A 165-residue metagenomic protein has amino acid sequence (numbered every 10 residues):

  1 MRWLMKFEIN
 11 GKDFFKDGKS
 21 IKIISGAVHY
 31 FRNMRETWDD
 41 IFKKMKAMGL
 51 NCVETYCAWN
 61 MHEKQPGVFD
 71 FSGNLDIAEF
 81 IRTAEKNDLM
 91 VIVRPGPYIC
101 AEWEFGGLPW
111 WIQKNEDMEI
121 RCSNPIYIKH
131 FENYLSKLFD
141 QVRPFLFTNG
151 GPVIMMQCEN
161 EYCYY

Functional and structural regions predicted by a protein language model:
M1-C52, R82, K86-M90: N-terminal carbohydrate-binding accessory modules
E8-N10, I81-R82, K86-Y165: Active-site region of glycoside hydrolase catalytic domains
D13, I21-K22, W38, Y56 (+4 more regions): Aromatic-residue detector
I23-R35, W59-D76, Q113-N133, E159-Y165: The substrate-binding groove and active-site-proximal loops of carbohydrate-active enzymes, especially glycoside
W38-G106, W110-I112: Aromatic-lined substrate-binding rim segments of carbohydrate-active enzymes
